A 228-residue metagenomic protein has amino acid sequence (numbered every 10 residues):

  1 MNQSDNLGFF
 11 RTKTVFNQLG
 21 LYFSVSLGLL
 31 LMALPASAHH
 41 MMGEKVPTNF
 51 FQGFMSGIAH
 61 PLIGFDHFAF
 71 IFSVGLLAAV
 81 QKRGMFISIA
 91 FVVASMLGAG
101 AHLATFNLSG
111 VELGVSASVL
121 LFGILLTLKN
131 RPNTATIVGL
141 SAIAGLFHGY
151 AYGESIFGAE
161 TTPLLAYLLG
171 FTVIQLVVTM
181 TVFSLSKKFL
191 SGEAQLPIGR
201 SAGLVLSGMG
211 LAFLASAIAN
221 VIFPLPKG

Functional and structural regions predicted by a protein language model:
N2-L62, I218-G228: Histidine-/acidic- and/or cysteine-rich, low-complexity loops and terminal segments associated with membrane
A38, G64-H67, L120, L146-H148 (+1 more regions): Divalent metal-coordination and catalytic microenvironments
G43-F50, F106-L113, Y150-F171, S216-K227: Interfacial helix-loop-helix junctions of multi-pass membrane proteins
F54, I58, V92-M96, L113-S116 (+3 more regions): Residue-level signature of the transmembrane alpha-helical core of multi-pass small-molecule transporters
F68-A78, L126, I137-G145, A151-E160: Generic transmembrane alpha-helix signature in multi-pass membrane proteins, especially transporters/channels
G75, A79-E112, T161-L190: A small-residue-rich subset of transmembrane alpha-helices
F183-L206: Interfacial loop-to-transmembrane junctions
G199-N220: Final/C-terminal transmembrane alpha-helix of multipass membrane proteins
